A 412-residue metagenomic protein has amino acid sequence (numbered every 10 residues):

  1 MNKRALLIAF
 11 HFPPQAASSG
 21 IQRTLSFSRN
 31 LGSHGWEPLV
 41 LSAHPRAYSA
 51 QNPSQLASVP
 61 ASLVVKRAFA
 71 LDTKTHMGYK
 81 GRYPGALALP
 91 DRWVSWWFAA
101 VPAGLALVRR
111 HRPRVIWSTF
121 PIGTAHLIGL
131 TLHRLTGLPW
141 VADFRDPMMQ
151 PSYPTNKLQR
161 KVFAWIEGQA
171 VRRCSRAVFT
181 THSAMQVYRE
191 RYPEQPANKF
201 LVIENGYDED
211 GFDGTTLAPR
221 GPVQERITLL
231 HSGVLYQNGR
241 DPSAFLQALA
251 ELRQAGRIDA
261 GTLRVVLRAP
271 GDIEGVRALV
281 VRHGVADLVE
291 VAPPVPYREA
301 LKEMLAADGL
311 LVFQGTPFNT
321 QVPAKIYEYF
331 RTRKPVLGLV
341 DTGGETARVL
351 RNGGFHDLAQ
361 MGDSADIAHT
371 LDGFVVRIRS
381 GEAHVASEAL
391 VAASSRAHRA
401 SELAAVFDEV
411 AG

Functional and structural regions predicted by a protein language model:
M1-F69, R176, A397, S401 (+2 more regions): N-terminal subdomain of nucleotide-sugar transferases
L6, G221-G239, L246, R399: Conserved donor-binding/catalytic core segment of Leloir-type glycosyltransferases
V40-V108: A conserved catalytic-core segment of Leloir-type glycosyltransferases
T136-V141, M149-Q169, E209: Nucleotide-sugar donor phosphate/pyrophosphate-binding loop at the beta->alpha transition of glycosyltransferases
S183, G206: Carbohydrate-associated surface elements
Y236, R240-S243, P296-K302, L310-Y327 (+2 more regions): Nucleotide-sugar-dependent
I258-E299: Nucleotide-activated donor-binding/catalytic signature segment of Leloir-type glycosyltransferases, i.e., the conserved
G362-D366, R379-E409: A charged, aromatic-enriched C-terminal amphipathic alpha-helix characteristic of glycosyltransferases across folds
